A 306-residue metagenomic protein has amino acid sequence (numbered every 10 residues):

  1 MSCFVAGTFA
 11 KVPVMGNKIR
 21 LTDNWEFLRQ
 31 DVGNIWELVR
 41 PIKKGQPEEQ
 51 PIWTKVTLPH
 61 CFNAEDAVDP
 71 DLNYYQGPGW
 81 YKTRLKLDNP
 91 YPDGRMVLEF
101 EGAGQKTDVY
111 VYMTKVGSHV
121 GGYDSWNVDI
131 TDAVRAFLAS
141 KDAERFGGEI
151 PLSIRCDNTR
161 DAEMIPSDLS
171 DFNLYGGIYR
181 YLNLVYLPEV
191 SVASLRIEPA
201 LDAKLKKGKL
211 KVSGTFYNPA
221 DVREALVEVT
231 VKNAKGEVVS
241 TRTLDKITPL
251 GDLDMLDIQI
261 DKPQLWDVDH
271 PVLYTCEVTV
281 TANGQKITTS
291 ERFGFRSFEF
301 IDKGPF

Functional and structural regions predicted by a protein language model:
G7-V68, R155, T159-D161, F293: Accessory carbohydrate-binding/adhesion or oligomerization-edge regions at the termini of glycan-active proteins
K11, I19, L28-V32, Q76-S194 (+2 more regions): Accessory beta-strand-rich segments of carbohydrate-active enzymes
V12-G16, R196, E277-F306: N-terminal carbohydrate-binding accessory modules
V111, K206-K246, D254-L256: Beta-strand-rich binding/interaction modules
D124-N127, P249-I260: Aromatic sugar-binding surface patches on proteins that engage polysaccharides or sugar-phosphate polymers
I178, V239-T241, D254, K286-S290: Extracellular and select intracellular beta-sandwich modules with Ser/Thr-enriched, small-residue motifs on
V185, D245-I247, R292-F298: Short beta-strand edge segments in extracellular beta-sheet folds
